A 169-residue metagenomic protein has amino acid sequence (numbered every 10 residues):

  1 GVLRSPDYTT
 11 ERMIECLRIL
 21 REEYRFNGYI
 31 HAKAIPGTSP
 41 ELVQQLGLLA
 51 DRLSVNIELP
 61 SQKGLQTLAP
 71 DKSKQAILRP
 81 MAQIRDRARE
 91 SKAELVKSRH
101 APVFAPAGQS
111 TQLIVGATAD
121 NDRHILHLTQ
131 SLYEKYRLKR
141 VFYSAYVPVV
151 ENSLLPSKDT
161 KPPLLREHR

Functional and structural regions predicted by a protein language model:
L3-E167: Conserved AdoMet/S-adenosylmethionine-binding subsite of the radical SAM
